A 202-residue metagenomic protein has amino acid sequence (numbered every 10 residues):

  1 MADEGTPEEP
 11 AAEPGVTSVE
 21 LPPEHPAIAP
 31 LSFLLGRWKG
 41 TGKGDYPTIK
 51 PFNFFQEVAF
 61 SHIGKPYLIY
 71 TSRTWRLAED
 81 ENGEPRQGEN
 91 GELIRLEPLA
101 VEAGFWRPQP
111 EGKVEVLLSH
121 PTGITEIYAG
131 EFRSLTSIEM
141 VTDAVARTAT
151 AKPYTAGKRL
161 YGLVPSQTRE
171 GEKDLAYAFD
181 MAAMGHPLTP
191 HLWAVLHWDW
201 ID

Functional and structural regions predicted by a protein language model:
M1-Y67, R73-P98, S166-R169, D180-D202: Amphipathic/hydrophobic helical signal segments and adjacent flexible N-terminal regions that mediate secretion
N53-F55, I63-K65, L99-A103, Q109-K113 (+1 more regions): Short connector loops at helix/strand junctions that flank enzyme active sites, especially segments positioning acidic
F55-S61, E102-R107, I127-E131, A156-Q167 (+1 more regions): Hydrophobic/aromatic beta-strand elements that line small-molecule binding cavities or substrate pockets in beta-rich
L68, K113-E115, T136-I138, K173-L175: Hydrophobic residues embedded in beta-strands of well-ordered beta-sheets
T71-R73, V116-H120, M140-A144, F179-M181: Short beta-strand segments that buttress and anchor functional surface loops
E81-A129: Helix-adjacent hinge/juxtasegments
P121-E126, F132-R133, I138-L160: Acidic, glycine-rich flexible loop segments
T150-D180, H191: Phosphate-end processing signature that detects enzymes handling 5′-triphosphorylated RNA and polyphosphate
